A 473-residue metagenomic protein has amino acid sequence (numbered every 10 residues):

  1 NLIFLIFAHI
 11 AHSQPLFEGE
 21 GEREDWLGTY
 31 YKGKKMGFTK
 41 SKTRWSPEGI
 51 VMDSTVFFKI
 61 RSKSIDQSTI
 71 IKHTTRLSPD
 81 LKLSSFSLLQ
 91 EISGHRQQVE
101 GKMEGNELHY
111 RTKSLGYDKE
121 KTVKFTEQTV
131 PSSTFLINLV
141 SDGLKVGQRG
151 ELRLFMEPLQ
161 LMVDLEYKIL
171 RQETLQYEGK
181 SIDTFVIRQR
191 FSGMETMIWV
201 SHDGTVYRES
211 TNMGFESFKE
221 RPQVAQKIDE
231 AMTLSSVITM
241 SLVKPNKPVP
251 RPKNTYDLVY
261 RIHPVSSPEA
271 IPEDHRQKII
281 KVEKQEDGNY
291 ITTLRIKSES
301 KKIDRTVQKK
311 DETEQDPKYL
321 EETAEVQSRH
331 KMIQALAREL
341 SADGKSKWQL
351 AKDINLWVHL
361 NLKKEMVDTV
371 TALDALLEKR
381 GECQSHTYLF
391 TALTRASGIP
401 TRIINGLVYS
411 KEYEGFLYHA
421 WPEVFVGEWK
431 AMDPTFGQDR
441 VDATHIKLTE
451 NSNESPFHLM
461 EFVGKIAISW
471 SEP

Functional and structural regions predicted by a protein language model:
F4-S13: Hydrophobic h-region of N-terminal signal peptides that target proteins for export in Gram-negative bacteria
Q14-T122, S141-R305, P456-M460, A467-P473: Acidic, serine/threonine-rich low-complexity disordered tracts
Y30, E339-V424, E428, R440-A443 (+1 more regions): Active-site neighborhood of thiol-dependent amide/isopeptide-bond enzymes
S114-F135, I354: Acidic/charged, solvent-exposed loop-and-adjacent secondary-structure segments enriched in E/D, K/R, S/T, and G/P
S132-I137, S300-K302, T306-G381, S452-F457 (+1 more regions): Secondary-structure boundary elements
R171-E173, F185-V186, M194-M197, I280-K281 (+4 more regions): Generic recognition of flexible, low-complexity loop/linker segments
S201, M213, S217-A231, E312-T313 (+2 more regions): Active-site rim recognition segments
